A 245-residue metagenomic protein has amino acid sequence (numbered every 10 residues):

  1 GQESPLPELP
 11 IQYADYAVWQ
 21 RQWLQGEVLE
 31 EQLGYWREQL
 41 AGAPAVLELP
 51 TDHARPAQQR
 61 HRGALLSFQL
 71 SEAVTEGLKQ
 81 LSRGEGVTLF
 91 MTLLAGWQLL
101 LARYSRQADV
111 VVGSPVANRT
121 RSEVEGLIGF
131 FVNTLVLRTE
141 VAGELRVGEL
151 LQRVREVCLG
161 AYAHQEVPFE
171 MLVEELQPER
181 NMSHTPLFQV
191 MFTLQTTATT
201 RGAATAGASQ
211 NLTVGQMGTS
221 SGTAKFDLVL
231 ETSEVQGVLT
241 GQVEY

Functional and structural regions predicted by a protein language model:
G1-S4, E8-E27, L33-G42, P50-A57 (+1 more regions): Adenylate-forming
